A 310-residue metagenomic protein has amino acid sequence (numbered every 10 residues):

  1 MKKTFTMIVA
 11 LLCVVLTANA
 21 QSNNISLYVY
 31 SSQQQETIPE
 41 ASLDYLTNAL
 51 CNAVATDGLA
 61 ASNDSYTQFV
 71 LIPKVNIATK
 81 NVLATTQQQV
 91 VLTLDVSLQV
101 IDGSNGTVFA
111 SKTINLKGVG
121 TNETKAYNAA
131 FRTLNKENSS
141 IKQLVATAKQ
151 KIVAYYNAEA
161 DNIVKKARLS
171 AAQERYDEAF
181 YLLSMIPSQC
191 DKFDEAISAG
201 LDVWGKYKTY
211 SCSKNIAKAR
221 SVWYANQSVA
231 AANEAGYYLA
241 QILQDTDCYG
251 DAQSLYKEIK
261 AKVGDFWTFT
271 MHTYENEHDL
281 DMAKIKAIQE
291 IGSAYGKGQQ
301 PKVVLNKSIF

Functional and structural regions predicted by a protein language model:
M1-N24: Bacterial Sec-dependent N-terminal signal peptides
Q21-Q33, L50, T93-D95: Cytosol-facing boundaries of transmembrane alpha helices in integral membrane proteins
L27-V29, D57-S104: A short, hydrophobic beta-strand-centered structural micro-motif
V29-G58, Y127-N128, R132: An acidic helix/loop motif centered on a single conserved Asp/Glu that marks catalytic or ligand-interacting sites
V108-K218, N226, A230-E234, A252-Q253 (+4 more regions): C-terminal/domain-edge helix-coil "capping" segments
I186, Q241-I242: Canonical positions in the second alpha-helix
D191-K192, L243-D247, G264, A283: Helix-capping and short linker residues that terminate individual alpha-solenoid repeat units
Y237-A240, T246, K257, Y274-F310: A cross-kingdom marker for long, charged
